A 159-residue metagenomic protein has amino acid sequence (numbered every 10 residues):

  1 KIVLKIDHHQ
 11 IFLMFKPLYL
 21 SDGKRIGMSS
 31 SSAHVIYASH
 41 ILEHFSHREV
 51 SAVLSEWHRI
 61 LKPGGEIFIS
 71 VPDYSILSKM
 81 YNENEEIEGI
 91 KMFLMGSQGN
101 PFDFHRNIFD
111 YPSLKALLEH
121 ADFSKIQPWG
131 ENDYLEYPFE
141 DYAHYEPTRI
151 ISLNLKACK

Functional and structural regions predicted by a protein language model:
K1-D7, G23: SAM cofactor-binding core of SAM-dependent methyltransferases, primarily the Rossmann-like beta-alpha-beta module
I6-M14: Acidic/glycine-enriched edge-of-secondary-structure segments
H9, G27, S31, L117-H120: A general structural signal for stabilizing positions within well-ordered secondary structure
F12, L18, H47-K62, E66-C158: S-adenosyl-L-methionine-dependent methyltransferase catalytic module, highlighting the catalytic core
Y19-L20, K24-I36: A short acidic, Gly/Pro-enriched loop at the edge of an enzyme's catalytic core that lines a small-molecule cofactor
A33-R48: A short SAM/SAH-binding and catalytic strip from SAM-dependent methyltransferases
